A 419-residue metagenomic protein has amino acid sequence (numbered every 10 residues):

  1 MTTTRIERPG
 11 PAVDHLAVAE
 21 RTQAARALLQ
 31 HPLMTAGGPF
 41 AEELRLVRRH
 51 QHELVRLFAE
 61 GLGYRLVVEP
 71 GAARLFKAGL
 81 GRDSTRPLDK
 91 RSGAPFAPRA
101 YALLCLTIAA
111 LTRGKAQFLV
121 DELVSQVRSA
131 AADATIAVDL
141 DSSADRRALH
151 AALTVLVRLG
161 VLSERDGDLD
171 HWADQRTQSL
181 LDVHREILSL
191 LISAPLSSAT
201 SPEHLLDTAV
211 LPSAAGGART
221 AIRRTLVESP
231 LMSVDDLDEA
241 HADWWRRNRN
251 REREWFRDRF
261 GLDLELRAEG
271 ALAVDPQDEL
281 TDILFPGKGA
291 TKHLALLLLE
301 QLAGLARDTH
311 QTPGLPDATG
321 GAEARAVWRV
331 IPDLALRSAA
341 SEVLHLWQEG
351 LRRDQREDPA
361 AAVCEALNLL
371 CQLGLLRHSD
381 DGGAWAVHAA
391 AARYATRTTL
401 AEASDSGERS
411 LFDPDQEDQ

Functional and structural regions predicted by a protein language model:
M1-R91, G167-L180, R185-F285: Eukaryotic partner-binding/assembly regions in large regulatory complexes
R5-R8, A290, G304-T312, I331 (+1 more regions): C-terminal functional regions that serve as terminal interaction/effector modules
A25-R45, G114-V138, L231-V234, T312-D354: Short acidic, hydrophobic short linear motifs in intrinsically disordered regions
L46-L57, D141-R158, Q355-L369: Short amphipathic alpha-helical interaction segments
L62-L66, L153-D168, R259-E265, L367-D381: A short, conserved structural fragment
P98-L119, K292-V330: Positively charged, polyanion-binding regions of nucleic-acid-associated proteins
T107-D182: Internal, well-ordered domain-core segments that constitute the primary functional module of diverse proteins
S163, G167-A209, D275, Q372-Q419: C-terminal engagement modules used by replication, chromatin/transcription, nuclear envelope/ESCRT, and ubiquitin
